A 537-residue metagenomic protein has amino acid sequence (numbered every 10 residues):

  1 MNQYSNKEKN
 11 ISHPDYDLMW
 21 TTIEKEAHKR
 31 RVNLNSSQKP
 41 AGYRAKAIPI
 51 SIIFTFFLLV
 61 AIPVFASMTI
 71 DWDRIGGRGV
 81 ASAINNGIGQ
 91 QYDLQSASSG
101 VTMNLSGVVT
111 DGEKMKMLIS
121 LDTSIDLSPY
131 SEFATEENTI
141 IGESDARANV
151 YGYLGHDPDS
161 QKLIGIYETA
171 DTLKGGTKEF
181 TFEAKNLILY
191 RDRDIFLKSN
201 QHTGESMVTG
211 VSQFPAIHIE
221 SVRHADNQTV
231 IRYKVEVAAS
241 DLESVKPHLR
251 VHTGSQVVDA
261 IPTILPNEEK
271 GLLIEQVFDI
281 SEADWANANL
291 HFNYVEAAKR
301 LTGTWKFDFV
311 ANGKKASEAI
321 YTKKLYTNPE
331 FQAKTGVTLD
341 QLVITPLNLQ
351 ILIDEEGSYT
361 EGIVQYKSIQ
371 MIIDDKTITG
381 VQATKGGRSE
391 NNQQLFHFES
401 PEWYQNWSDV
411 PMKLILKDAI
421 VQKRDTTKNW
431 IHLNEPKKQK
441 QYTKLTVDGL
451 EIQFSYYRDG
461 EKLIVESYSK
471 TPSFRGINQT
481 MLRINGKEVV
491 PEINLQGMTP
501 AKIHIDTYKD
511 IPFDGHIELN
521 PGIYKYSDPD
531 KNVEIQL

Functional and structural regions predicted by a protein language model:
N2-A41, K46-S51, T55-L537: Alpha-helical, hydrophobic structural elements that either
